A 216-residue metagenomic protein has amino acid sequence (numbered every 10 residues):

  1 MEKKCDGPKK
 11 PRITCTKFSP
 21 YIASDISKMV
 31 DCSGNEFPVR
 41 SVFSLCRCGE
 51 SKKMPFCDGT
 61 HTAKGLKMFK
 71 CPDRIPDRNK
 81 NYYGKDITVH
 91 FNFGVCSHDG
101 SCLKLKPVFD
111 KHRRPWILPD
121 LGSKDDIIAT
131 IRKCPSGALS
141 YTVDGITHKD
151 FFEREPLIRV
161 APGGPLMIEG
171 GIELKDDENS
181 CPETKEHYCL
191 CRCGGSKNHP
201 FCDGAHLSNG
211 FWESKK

Functional and structural regions predicted by a protein language model:
M1-R47, S51-K53, G59-K64, F69 (+2 more regions): Ordered, small/hydrophobic-rich secondary-structure cores
C5, R12-F18, D25, D77-L103 (+2 more regions): Short Fe-S-cluster ligation motifs
D6, K53, C71-R74, K133 (+1 more regions): N-terminal targeting segments with Sec-dependent signals, encompassing both cleavable signal peptides and non-cleavable
Y21-A23, F43-C46, P55-C57, L139 (+3 more regions): Short, structured motif recognition centered on aromatic/hydrophobic residues
G34-R47, D77-H98, D110-A129, D144-K149 (+2 more regions): Ferredoxin-like iron-sulfur electron-transfer modules
R47-S51, C193-S196, A205: A short acidic Gly-Thr/Ser loop motif
M54-G65, S97-R114, I131-G145, H199-G210: Iron-sulfur cluster-binding cysteine motifs and their immediate structural context in ferredoxin-like electron-transfer
H61-R78, H112-K124, T147-E155, H206-K216: Short cysteine/histidine-rich metal-coordination sites, predominantly Zn2+-binding motifs
